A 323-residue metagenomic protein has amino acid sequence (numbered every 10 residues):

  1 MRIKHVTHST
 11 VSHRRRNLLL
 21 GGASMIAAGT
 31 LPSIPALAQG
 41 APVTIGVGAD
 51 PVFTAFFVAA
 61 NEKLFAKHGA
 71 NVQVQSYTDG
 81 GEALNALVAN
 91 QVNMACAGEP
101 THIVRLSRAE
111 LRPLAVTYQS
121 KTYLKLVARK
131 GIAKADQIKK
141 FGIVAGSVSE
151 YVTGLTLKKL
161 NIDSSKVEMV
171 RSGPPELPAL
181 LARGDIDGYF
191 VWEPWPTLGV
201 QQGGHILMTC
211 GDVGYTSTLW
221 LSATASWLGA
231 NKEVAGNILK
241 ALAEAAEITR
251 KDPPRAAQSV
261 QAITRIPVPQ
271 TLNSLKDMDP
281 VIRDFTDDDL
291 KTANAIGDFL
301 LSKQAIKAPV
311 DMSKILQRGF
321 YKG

Functional and structural regions predicted by a protein language model:
M1-H13, A23-T30: N-terminal secretory signal peptides
S33-P35: N-terminal signal peptide c-region/cleavage motif recognized by signal peptidases
A38-D163, E168-G173, D187-E193, I206-Y215: Short, glycine-/small- and polar/acidic-enriched structural segments that line small-molecule recognition paths
K63, N85, A89, Y151-L155 (+8 more regions): Solvent-exposed, polar/charged alpha-helical surfaces in well-ordered, non-transmembrane soluble domains, broadly
Q91, C96, L106, A145 (+7 more regions): Sec/Tat-exported extracytoplasmic proteins
P100-T101, P175-V260: Pocket-lining segment of extracytoplasmic ligand-binding domains
G229-A305: Secondary-structure end/capping motifs
L300-G323: Conserved C-terminal helix/tail region of periplasmic/extracytoplasmic solute-binding proteins
